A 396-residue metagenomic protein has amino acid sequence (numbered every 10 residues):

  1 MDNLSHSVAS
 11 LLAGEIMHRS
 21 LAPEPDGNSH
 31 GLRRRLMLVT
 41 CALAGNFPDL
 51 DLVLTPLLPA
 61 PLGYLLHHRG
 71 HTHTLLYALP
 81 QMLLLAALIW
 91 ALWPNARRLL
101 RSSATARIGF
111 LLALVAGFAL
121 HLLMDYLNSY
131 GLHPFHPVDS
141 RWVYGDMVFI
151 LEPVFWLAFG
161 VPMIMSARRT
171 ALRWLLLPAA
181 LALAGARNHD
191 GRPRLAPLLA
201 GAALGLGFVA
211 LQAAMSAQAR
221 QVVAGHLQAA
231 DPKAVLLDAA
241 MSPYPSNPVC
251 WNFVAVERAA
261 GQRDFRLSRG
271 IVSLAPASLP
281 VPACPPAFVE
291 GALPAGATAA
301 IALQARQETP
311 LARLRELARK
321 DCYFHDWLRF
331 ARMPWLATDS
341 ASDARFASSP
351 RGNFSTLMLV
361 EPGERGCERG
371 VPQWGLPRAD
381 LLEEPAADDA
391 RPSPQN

Functional and structural regions predicted by a protein language model:
M1-V235, A239-P243: N-terminal membrane-targeting hydrophobic helices
V235-D238, P243-N396: Extracytosolic and intramembrane catalytic regions of membrane-associated proteins in envelope/secretory systems
